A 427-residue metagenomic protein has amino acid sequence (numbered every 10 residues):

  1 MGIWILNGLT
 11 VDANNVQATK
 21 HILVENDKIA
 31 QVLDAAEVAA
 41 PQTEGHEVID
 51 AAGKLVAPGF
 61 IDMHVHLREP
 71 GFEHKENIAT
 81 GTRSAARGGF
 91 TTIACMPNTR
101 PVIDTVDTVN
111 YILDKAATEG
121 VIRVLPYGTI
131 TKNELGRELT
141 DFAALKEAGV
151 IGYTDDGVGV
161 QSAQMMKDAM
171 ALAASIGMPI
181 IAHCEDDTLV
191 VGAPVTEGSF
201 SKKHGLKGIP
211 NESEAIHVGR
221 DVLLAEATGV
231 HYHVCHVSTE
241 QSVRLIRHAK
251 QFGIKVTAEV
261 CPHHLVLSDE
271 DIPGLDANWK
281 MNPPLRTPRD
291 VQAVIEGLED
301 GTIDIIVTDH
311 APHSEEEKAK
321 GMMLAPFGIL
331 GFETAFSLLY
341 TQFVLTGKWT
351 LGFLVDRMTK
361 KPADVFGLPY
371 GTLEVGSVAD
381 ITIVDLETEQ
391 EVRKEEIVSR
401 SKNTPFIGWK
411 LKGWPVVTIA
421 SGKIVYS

Functional and structural regions predicted by a protein language model:
M1-Q42: N-terminal metal-binding scaffold of metallo-dependent hydrolase/deaminase domains
G8, G321-L324, L345, V378-S427: C-terminal cap of metal-dependent C-N hydrolases
G8, I22, D27, G53 (+15 more regions): Divalent metal-coordination and catalytic microenvironments
V38-V56: Active-site metal-binding motif and surrounding structural segment of the metallo-beta-lactamase
A51-A116: Metal-associated gating/positioning segment near the N- to mid-region
V106-R123, A171-A182, T334, L338: Alpha-helix-loop-beta-strand connector modules within alpha/beta enzyme cores
L139-I306: Histidine/acidic residue-rich metal-binding segments in metalloenzymes
K203-H231, N278, E299, I305-I306 (+1 more regions): His/Asp/Glu-enriched, well-ordered alpha-helical/loop segment that forms or immediately abuts the divalent-metal
